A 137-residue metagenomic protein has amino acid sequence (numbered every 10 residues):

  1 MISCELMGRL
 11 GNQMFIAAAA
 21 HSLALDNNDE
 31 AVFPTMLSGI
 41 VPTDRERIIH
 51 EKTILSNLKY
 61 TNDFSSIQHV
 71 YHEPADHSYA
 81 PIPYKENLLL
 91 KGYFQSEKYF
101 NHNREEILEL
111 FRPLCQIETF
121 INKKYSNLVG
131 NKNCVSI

Functional and structural regions predicted by a protein language model:
M1-S3: Extreme N-terminal starter segment of soluble prokaryotic enzymes
L6, T35, G92: Pocket-edge structural micro-motifs
L6-F15: A short, glycine/small-residue-rich beta-strand->loop->alpha-helix junction that serves as a flexible
F15-L25: Histidine-anchored nucleotide/phosphate-binding helix
L23-D26, E30, E51, T61: Generic N-terminal helix/loop capping motif
N27-I40: A short beta-strand-loop structural module common to alpha/beta enzyme folds
G39-S136: Secretory-pathway luminal glycosyltransferase catalytic domains
